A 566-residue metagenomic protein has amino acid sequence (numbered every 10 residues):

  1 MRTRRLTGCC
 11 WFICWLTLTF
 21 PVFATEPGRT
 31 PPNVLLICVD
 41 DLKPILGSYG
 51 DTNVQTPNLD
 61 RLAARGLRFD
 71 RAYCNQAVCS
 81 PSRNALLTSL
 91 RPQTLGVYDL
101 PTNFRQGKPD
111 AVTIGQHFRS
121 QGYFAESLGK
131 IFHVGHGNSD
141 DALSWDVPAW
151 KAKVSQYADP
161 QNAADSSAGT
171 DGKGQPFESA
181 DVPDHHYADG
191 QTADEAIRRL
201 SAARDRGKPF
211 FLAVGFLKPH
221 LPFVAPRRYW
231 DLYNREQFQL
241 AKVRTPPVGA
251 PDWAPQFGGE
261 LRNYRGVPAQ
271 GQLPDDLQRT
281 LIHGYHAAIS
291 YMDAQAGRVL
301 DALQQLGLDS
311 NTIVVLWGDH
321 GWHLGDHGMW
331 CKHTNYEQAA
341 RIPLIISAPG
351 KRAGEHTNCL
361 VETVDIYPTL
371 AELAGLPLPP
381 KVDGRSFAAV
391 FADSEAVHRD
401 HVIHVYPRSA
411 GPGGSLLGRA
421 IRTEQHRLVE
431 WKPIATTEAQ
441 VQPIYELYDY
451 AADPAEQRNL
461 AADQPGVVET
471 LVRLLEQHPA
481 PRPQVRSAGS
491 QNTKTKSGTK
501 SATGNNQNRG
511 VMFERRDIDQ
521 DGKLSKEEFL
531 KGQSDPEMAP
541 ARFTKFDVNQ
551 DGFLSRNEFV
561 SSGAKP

Functional and structural regions predicted by a protein language model:
M1-T7: N-terminal secretory signal peptides that target proteins for export/translocation
T7-P21: Bacterial N-terminal signal peptides
A24-I444, P454-Q477, S497, T503-G504: Formylglycine-dependent sulfatase
P32, A452, I518-K526, Q550-R556: Glycine-aliphatic tripeptides that mark coil-to-beta-strand junctions in extracellular and membrane proteins
T52-R61, D535-A541, A564: Basic, amphipathic juxtamembrane/active-site segments that coordinate anionic phosphate or diphosphate groups
Q484-Q507, R516, K565-P566: Compositionally biased, proline/threonine/alanine/serine-rich low-complexity intrinsically disordered stretches
N508-Q520, A539-Q550: Primarily EF-hand calcium-binding motifs
K523-E537, R556-K565: Amphipathic regulatory helices of Ca2+-sensor modules
